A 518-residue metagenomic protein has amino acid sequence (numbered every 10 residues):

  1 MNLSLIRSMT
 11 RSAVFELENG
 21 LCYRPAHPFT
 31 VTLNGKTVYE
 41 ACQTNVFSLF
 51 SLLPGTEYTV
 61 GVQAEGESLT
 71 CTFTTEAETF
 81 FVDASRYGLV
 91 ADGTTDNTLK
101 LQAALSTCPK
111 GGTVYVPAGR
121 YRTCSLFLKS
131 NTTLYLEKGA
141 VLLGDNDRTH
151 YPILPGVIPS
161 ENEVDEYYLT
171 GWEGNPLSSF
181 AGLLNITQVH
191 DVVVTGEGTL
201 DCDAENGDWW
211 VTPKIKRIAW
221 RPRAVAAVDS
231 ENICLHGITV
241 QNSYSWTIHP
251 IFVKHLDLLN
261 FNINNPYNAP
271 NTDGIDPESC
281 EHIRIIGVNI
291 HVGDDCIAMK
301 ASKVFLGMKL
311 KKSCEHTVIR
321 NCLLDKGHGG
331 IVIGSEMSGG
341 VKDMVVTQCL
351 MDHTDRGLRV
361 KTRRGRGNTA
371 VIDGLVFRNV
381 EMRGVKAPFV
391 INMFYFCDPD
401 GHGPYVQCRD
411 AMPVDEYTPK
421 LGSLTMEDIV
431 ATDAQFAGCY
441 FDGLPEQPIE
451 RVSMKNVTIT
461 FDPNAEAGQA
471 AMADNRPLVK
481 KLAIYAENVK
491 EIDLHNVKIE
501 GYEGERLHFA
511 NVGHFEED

Functional and structural regions predicted by a protein language model:
M1-D518: Extracellular/periplasmic carbohydrate-active domains that bind, remodel, or depolymerize complex polysaccharides
